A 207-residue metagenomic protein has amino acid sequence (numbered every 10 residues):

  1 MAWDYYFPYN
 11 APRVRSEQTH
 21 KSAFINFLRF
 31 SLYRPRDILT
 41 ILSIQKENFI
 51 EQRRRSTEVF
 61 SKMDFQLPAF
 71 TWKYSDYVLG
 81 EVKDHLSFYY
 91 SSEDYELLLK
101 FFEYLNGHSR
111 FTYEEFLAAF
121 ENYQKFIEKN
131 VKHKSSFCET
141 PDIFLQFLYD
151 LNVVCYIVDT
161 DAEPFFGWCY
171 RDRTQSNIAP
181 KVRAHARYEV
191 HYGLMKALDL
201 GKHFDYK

Functional and structural regions predicted by a protein language model:
A2-K207: C-terminal leucine-rich, beta-strand-based interaction scaffolds used for sensing/assembly
